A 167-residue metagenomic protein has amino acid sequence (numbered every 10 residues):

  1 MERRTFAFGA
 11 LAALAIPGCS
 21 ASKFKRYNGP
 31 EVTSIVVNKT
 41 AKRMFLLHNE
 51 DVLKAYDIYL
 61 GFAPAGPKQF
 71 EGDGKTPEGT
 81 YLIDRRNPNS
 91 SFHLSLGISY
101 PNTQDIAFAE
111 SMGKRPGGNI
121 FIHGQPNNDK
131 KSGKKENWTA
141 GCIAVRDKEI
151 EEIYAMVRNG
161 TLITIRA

Functional and structural regions predicted by a protein language model:
T5-A21: N-terminal export signals
C19-T33: Bacterial Sec signal peptide processing site at the extreme N-terminus
N28-P30, V37-T40, D51, T76 (+1 more regions): Short, surface-exposed loop/turn motifs at beta-strand boundaries within globular domains
P30, R85-A167: Exported/periplasmic cell-wall-interacting domains
I35-A65: Post-signal-peptide N-terminal segment of Sec-exported extracytoplasmic proteins
A41-R43, T80, N119: Structural motif
A55-L82: Electropositive
